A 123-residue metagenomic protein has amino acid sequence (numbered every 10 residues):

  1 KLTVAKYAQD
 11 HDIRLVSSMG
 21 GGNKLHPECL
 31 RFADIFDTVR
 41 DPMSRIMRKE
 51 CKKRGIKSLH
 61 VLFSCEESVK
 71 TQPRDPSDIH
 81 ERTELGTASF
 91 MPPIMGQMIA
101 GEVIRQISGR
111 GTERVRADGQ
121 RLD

Functional and structural regions predicted by a protein language model:
K1-D34: ADP-ribose/adenylate-binding Rossmann-like module
L15, F32, D37-D123: Glycine-rich phosphate/adenylate-binding loop
